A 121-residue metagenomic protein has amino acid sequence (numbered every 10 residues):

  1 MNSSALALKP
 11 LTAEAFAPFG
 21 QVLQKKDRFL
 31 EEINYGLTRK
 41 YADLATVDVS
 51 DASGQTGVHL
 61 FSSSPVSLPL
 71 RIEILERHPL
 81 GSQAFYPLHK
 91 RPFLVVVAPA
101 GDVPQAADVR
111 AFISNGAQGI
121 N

Functional and structural regions predicted by a protein language model:
M1-A107, A111: Non-catalytic, conserved peripheral segments adjacent to functional cores
I113-N121: Conserved metal-binding segment of the jelly-roll/cupin
